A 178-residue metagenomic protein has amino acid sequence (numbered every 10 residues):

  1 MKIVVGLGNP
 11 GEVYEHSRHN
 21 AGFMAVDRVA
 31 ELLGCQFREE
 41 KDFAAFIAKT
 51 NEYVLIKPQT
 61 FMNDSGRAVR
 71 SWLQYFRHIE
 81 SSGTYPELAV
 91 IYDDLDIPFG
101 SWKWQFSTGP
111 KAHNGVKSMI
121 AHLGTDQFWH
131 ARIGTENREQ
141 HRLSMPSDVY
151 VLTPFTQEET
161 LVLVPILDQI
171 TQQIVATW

Functional and structural regions predicted by a protein language model:
M1-S107, K117, A121, Q127-A131 (+2 more regions): Nucleotide and nucleotide-moiety/phosphate-recognizing core
V151-P154: Intrinsically disordered, low-complexity regions enriched in acidic/Ser/Thr/Pro/Gln residues
